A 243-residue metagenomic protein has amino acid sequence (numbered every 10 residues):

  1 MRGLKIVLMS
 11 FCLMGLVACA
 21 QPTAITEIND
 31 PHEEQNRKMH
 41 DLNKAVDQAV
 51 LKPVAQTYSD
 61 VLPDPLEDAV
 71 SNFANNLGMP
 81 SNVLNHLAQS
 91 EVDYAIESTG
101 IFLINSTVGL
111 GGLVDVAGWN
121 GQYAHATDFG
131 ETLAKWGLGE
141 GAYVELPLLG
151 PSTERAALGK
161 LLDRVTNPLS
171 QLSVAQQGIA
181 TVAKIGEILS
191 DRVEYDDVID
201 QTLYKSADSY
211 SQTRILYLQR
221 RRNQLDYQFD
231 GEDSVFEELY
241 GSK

Functional and structural regions predicted by a protein language model:
M1-L8: Bacterial N-terminal signal peptides that target proteins for export
G15-A18: C-terminal motif of bacterial Sec signal peptides marking the signal peptidase cleavage site
Q21-T23, E131, W136-K243: A structured, mid-to-C-terminal "fold-capping" secondary-structure block
T26-V50, T57, N75: Post-signal peptide N-terminal segment of mature Sec-exported envelope proteins
Q56-T57, V83: Long, hydrophobic N-terminal alpha-helical segment
V61-D68: Active-site flanking loop/helix segments enriched in acidic
V70-F73: Beta-rich strand-turn-strand
N76-E154: Mid-length scaffold segments of soluble, non-membrane domains
